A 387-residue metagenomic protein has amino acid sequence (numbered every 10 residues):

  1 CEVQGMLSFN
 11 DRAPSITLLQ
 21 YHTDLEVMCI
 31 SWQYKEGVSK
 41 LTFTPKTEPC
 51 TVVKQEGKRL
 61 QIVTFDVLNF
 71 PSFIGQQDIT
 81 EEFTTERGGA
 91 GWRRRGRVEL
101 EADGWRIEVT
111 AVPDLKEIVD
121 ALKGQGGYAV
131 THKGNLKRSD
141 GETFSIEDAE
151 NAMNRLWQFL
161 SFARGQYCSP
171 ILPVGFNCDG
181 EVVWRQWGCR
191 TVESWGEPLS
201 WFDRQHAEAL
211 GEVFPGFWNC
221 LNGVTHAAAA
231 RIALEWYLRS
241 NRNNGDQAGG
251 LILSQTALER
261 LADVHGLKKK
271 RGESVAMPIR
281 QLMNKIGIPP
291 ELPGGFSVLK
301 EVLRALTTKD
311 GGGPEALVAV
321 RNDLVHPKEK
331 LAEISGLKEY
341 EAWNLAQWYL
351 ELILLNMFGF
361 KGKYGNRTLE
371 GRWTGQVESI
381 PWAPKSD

Functional and structural regions predicted by a protein language model:
C1-E235, R242-D246, E339-Y340, Q347-K385: Charged, non-catalytic interaction/linker regions at domain boundaries that couple catalytic cores to substrate
A149, Q247-S254, V275, L317 (+2 more regions): Active-site-proximal structural scaffolding
N154-W157, S161, E259-A262, G266 (+1 more regions): Alpha-helical repeat scaffolds in large eukaryotic proteins
G165-S169, D263-R271, E333, K363: Short, solvent-exposed secondary-structure capping/transition elements
T225-A230, I286-P293, G313-P314, A319-N322: A glycine-rich, aromatic-flanked flexible loop/lid motif
I232-S240, V320-P327: Solvent-exposed, amphipathic alpha-helical segments
A233-E301: Long, well-ordered mid-to-C-terminal structural blocks that present hydrophobic/aromatic surfaces
R304-E370: Charge-enriched, short contiguous segments at helix-coil
